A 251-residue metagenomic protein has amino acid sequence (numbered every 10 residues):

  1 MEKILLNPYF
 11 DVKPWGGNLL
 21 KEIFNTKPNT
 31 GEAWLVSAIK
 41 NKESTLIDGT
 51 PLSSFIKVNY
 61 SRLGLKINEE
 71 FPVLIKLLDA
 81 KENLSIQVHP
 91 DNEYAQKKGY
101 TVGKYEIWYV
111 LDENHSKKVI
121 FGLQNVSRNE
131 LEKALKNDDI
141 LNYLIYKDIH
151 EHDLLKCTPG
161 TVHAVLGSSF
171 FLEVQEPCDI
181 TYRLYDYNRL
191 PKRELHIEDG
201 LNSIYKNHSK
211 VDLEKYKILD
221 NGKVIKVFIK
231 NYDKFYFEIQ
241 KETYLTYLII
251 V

Functional and structural regions predicted by a protein language model:
M1-V126, D186-V211, K215, G222-I225: Transition-metal
I86, I149-G167, E176, F235-V251: Conserved metal-binding segment of the jelly-roll/cupin
E106-W108, A164-N188: A short hydrophobic beta-strand segment most commonly corresponding to one strand of the jelly-roll/cupin
Q124-N137: Short, basic/aromatic beta-hairpin or loop at an interaction surface
D139-L144: Short alpha-helix capping/helix-loop boundary micro-motifs
K210-E242: Basic, glycine-rich polyanion-binding accessory segments appended to enzymes
